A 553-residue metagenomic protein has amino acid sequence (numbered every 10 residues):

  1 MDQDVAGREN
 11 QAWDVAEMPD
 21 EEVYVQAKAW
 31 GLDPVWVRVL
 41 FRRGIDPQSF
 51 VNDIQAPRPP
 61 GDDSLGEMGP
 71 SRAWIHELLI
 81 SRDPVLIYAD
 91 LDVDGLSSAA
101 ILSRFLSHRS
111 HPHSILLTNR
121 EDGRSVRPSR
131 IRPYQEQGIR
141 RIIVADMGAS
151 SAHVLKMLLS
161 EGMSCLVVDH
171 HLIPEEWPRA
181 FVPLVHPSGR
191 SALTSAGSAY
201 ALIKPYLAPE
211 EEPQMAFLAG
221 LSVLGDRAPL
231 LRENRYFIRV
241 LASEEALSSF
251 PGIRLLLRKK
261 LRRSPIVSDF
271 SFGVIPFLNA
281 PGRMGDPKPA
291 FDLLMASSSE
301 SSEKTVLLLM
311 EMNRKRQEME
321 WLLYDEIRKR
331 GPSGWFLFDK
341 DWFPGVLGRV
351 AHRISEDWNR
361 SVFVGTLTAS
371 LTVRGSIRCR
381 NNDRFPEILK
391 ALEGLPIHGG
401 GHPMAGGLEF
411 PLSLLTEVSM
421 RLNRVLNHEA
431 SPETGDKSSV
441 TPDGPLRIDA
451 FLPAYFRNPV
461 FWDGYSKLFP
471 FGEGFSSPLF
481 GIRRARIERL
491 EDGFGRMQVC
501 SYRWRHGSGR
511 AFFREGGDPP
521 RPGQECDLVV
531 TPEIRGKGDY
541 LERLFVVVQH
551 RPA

Functional and structural regions predicted by a protein language model:
G7-R8, A16-R141, S160-M163, L207-N423 (+3 more regions): Hydrophobic helix-and-loop "lid/oligomerization" segment in the mid-to-C-terminal part of catalytic domains
D92, D122-G123, M147-S150, R190-S191 (+1 more regions): Acidic, metal-coordinating catalytic cores used for nucleic-acid/nucleotide bond scission and strand-transfer chemistry
R127, Q135, I143-L159, M163-A228 (+1 more regions): Conserved phosphate-handling catalytic cores of large alpha/beta enzymes
L412-G481: Anionic-ligand-binding alpha/beta catalytic cores of soluble enzymes and soluble regulatory domains that recognize
L414-S419, E491-R496, R521-A553: OB-fold single-stranded nucleic acid-binding module
G435-K437, R483, Q549-A553: Acidic, low-complexity intrinsically disordered tails
G472-R496, C526-V529: Structural detector for short beta-strands of small beta-barrel domains
R505-P520: Beta-strand/loop nucleic-acid-binding surfaces
